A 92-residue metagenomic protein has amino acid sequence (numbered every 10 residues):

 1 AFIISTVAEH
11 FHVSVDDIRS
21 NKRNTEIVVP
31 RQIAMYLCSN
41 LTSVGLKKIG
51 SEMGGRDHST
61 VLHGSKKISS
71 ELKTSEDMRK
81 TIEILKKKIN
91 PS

Functional and structural regions predicted by a protein language model:
A1-N21: Basic, low-complexity segments
D16-S92: Terminal-proximal interaction/regulatory segments of ATP-powered molecular machines
